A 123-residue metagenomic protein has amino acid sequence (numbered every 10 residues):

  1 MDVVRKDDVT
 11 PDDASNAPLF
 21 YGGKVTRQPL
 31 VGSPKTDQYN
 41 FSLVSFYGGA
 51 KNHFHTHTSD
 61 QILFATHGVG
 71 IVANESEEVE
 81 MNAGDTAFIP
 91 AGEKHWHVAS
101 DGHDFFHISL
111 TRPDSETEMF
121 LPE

Functional and structural regions predicted by a protein language model:
M1-Q38, M119-E123: A short, N-terminal "cap"/entry segment at the start of jelly-roll beta-barrel domains of the cupin/DSBH fold
K35-Q38, Y47-A50, V69, P113-E116: Short, charged/polar surface micro-motifs in flexible loops or helix N-caps
S42-H57, A91: Conserved short histidine dyad/triad with adjacent acidic residue
L43-V44, F88, G102-F120: A short hydrophobic beta-strand segment most commonly corresponding to one strand of the jelly-roll/cupin
N52-F54, V72-A73, H95-D101: Short beta-strand His + acidic residue motifs that chelate non-heme Fe in jelly-roll/DSBH and cupin folds
S59-I71, E75: Glycine- and acidic-residue-biased ligand/ion/polar-headgroup-sensing regions
S76-G92: Short acidic-glycine-tyrosine-enriched beta hairpin
